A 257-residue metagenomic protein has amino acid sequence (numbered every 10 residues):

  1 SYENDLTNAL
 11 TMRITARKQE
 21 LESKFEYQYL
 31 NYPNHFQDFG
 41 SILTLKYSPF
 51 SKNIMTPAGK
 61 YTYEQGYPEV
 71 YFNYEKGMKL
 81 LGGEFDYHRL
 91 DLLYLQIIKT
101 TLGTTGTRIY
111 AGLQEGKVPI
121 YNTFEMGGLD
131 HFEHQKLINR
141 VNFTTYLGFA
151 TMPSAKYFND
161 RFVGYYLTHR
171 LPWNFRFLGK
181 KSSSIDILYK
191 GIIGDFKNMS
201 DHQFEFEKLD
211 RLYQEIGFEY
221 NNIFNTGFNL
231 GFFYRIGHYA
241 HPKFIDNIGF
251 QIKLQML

Functional and structural regions predicted by a protein language model:
S1-L257: Exposed, low-structure sequence patches enriched in small/polar residues
